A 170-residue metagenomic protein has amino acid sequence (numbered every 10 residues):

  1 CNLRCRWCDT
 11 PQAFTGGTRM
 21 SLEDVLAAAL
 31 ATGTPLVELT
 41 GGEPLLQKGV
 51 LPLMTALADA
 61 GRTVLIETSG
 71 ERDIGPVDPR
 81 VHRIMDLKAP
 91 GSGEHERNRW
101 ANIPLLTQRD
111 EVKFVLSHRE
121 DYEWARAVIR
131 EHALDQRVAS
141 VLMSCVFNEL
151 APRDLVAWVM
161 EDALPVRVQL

Functional and structural regions predicted by a protein language model:
N2-H82: Conserved Radical SAM active-site core
Q12-T15, P44-L45, A89-G91, H118 (+1 more regions): Short histidine/acidic/glycine/proline-rich micro-motifs that form metal- and phosphate-coordinating active-site loops
A27, A31-T32, H118-L170: Auxiliary Fe-S-binding modules of radical SAM enzymes
G49-A139: Radical SAM/AdoMet-radical enzyme domain recognition
